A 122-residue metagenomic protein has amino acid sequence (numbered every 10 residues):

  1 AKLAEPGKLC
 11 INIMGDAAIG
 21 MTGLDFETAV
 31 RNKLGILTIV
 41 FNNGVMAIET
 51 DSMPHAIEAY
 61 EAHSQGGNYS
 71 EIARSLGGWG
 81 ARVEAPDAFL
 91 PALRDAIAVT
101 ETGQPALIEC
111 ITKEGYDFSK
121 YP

Functional and structural regions predicted by a protein language model:
A1-P122: Thiamine diphosphate
